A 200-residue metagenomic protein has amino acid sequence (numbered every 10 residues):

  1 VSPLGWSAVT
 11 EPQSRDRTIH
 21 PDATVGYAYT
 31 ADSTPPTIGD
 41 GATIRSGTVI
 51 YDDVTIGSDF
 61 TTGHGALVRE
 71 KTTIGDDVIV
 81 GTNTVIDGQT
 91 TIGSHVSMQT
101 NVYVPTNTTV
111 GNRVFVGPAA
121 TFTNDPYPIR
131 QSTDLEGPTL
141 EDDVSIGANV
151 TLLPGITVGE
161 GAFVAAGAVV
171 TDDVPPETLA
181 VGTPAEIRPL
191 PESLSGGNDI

Functional and structural regions predicted by a protein language model:
S2-G5, T18-I156, P184, P191-E192: Flexible, glycine/small-residue-enriched loop-and-beta-strand segment within the central core of proteins
I156-V158, V174: C-terminal substrate-recognition "lid" of short-chain dehydrogenase/reductases
A168: Active-site phosphate/pyrophosphate- and oxyanion-stabilizing loops and adjacent acidic/basic residues in soluble
P176-D199: Conserved beta-strand-loop-alpha-helix hinge in the C-terminal portion of ABC ATPase nucleotide-binding domains
